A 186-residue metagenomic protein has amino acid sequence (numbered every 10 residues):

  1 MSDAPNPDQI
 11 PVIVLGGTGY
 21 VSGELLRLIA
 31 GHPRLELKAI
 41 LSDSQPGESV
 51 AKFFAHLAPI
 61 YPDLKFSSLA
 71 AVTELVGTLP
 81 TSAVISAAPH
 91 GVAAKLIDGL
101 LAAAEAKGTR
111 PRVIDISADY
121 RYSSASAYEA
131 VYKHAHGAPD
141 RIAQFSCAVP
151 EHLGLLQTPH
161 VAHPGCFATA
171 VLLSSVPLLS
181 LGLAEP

Functional and structural regions predicted by a protein language model:
M1-P186: N-terminal Rossmann-like NAD(P) cofactor-binding subdomain of oxidoreductases, focused on the glycine-rich
